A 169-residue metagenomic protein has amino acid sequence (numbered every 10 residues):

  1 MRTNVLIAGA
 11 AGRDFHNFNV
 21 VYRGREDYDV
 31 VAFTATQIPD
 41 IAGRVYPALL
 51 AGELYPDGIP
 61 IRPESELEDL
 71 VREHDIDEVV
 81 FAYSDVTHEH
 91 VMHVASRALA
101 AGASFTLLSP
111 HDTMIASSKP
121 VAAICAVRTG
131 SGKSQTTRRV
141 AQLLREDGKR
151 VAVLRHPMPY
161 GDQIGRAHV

Functional and structural regions predicted by a protein language model:
T3-E26: Glycine-rich adenosine-cofactor-binding loop
E26-G52: NAD(P)-binding Rossmann-fold cofactor-contacting core
V30-V31, F105, K149-V151: Hydrophobic anchor at the start of a short beta-strand that flanks the dinucleotide cofactor-binding loop
I38-R44, V86-H90, G161-Q163: Short, charged/polar "capping" segments at the starts of alpha-helices and the immediately preceding loops
Y46-H111: Phosphate-bearing ligand-interacting subdomains that bind or position ATP/ADP/UDP/GDP/NAD(P) or nucleotide-linked
T113-G161, G165: Walker A (P-loop) phosphate-binding motif
A167-V169: Conserved small/polar residues in nucleotide/adenosyl-binding loops
